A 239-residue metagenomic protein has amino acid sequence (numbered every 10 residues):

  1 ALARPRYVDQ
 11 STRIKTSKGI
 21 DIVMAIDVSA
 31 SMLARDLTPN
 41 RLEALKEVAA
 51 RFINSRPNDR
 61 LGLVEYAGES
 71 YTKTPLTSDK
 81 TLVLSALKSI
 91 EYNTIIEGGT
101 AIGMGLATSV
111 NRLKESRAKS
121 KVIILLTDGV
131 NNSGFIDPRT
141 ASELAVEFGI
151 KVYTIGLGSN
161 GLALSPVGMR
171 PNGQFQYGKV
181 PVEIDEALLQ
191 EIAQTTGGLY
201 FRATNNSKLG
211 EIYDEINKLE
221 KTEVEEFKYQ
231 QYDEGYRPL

Functional and structural regions predicted by a protein language model:
A1-T12, T222-L239: C-terminal signal-anchor/stop-transfer transmembrane helix together with its immediate cytosolic, Lys/Arg-enriched
R4-S120, I136: Membrane-embedded segments
I20, N58, F148-K151, T196-G198: Short glycine-/polar-rich loops that comprise or flank the Walker A/P-loop and associated switch/sensor motifs
M24, V64, I124-L125, K151-G156 (+1 more regions): Structural recognition of the beta-strand scaffold that forms the well-ordered cores of secreted hydrolase catalytic
A30-S31, G68-T72, G129-N132, G158-L162 (+1 more regions): Solvent-exposed loop/turn segments at secondary-structure junctions within structured extracellular/periplasmic domains
D79-L82, R170-G173, K218-K221: Short, hinge-like loop/turn segments at secondary-structure boundaries
I96-T100, V122, G129-T195: VWA/integrin I-like adhesion module and closely mimicked acidic/polar interface patches used
L189-E220: Extended, hydrophilic extramembrane loops/domains of integral membrane proteins
